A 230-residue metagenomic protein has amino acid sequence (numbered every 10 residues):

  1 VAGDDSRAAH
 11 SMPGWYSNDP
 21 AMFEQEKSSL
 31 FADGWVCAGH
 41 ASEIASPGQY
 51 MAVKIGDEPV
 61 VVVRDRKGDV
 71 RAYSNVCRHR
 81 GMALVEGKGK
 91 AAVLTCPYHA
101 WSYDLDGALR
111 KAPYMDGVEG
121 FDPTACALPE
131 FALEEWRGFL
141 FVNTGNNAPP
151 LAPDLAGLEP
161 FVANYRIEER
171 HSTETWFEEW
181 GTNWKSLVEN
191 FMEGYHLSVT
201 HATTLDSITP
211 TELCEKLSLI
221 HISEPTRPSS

Functional and structural regions predicted by a protein language model:
V1-G14, E168: Short, contiguous pre-domain boundary segments
H10-G56, V60: Non-catalytic accessory segments flanking enzyme active sites
E26, L133, L187: A residue-level signal for conserved active-site and pocket-lining positions in enzyme catalytic cores
E43-N146, P150-F161: Rieske [2Fe-2S] iron-sulfur-binding domain
A45-M51, T182-S186, P210-T211, T226: Short, solvent-exposed polar/charged micro-motifs at secondary-structure junctions
R166-L217: A conserved active-site cap/scaffold subdomain adjacent to cofactor or substrate pockets
I220-S230: Single conserved hydrophobic/aromatic residue that forms the stacking wall/gate of nucleotide- or nucleobase-binding
